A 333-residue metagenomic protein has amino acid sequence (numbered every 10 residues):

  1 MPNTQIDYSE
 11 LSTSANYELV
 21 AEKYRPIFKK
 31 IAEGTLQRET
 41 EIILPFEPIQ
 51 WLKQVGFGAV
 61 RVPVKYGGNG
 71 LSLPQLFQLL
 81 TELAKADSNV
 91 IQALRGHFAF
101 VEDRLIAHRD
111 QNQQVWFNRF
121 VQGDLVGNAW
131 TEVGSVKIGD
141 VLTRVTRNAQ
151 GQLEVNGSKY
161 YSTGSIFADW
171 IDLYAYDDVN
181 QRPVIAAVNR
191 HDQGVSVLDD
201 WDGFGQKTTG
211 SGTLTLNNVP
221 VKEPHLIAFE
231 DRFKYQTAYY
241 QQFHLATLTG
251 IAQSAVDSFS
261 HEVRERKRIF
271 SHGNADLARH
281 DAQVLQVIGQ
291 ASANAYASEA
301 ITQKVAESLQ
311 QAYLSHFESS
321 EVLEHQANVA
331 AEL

Functional and structural regions predicted by a protein language model:
P2-T13: Intrinsic disorder at enzyme termini
I27-T35: N-terminal capping segment at the start of a domain
L36-E39, Y296-L333: C-terminal helix-coil-helix/basic helical segment that borders enzyme active sites and/or dimer interfaces and provides
L44-Q54, A59-S158, T163: Glycine-rich flavin
L79, V155-G157, A186, L216 (+2 more regions): Buried hydrophobic positions in well-ordered alpha/beta secondary-structure cores of metabolic enzymes
Y160-G164, Y240-F243: Glycine-rich phosphate/pyrophosphate-binding beta-alpha loops
Y161-S196: A short core secondary-structure module
G203-A295: Glycine-rich beta->alpha junctions and the first turn(s) of the following alpha-helix
